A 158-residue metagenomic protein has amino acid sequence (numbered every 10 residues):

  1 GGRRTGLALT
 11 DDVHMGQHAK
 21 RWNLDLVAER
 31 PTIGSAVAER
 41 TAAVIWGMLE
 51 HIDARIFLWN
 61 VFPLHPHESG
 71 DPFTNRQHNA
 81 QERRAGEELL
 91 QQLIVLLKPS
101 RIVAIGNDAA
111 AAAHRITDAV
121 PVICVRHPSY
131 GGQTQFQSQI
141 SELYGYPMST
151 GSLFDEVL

Functional and structural regions predicted by a protein language model:
G1-R101, A109-A111, I116, P121-I123 (+1 more regions): A polyanion-binding, active-site-adjacent surface
D118-S152: Short, flexible loop segments at boundaries between secondary-structure elements
S152-L158: N-terminal intrinsically disordered, compositionally biased regulatory/targeting segments that precede the folded
